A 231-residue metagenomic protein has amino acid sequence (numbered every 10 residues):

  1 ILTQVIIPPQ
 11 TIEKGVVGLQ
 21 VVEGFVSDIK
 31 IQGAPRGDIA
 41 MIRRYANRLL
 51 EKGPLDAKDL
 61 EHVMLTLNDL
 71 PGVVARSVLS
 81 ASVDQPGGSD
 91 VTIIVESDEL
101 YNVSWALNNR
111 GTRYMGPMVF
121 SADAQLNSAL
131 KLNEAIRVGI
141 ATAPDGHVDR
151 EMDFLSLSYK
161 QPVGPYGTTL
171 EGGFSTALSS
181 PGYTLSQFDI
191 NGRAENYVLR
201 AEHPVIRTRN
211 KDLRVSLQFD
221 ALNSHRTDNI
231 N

Functional and structural regions predicted by a protein language model:
I1-G111, I140-D153: Periplasmic polypeptide-binding modules associated with outer-membrane biogenesis and secretion
L79-A81, W105-N109, A122, I136-T142 (+2 more regions): Transmembrane beta-barrel strands of outer-membrane/channel proteins
S89, M118-A122, D153-L157, E195-L199: Hydrophobic, lipid-facing positions within transmembrane beta-strands of outer-membrane proteins
V95, L126-S128, Q161, H203-V205: Residue-level signature of outer-membrane beta-barrel architecture
N102, P162, G167-N231: Transmembrane beta-strand segments of outer-membrane beta-barrel domains in Gram-negative and organellar OMPs
R110-Y114, N127-A129: Membrane-proximal, glycine/serine-rich, low-complexity loop/turn segments characteristic of large bacterial
T112-G116, H147-E151, Q187-A194, N231: Replace "Gram-negative outer membrane beta-barrel proteins" with "bacterial and organellar outer membrane beta-barrel
